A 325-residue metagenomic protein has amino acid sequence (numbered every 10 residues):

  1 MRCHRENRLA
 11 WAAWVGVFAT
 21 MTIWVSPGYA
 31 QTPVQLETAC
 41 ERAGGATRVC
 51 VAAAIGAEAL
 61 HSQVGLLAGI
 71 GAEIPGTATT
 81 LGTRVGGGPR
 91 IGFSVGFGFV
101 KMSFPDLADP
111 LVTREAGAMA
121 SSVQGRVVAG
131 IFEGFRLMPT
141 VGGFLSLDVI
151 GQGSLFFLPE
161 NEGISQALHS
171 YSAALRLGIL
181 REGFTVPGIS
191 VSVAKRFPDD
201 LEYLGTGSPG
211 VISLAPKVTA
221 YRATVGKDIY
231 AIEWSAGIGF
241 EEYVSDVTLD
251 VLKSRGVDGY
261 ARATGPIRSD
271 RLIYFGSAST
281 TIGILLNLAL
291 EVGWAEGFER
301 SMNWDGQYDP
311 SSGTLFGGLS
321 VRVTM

Functional and structural regions predicted by a protein language model:
Q31-Q166, Y171, I179-L180: Transmembrane beta-barrel domains of Gram-negative outer membranes and organellar outer membranes
V85-G87, I131-F135, G143, I179-G183 (+4 more regions): Outer-membrane beta-barrel strand-turn architecture
P89-V95, L145-G151, A173, P187-V193 (+5 more regions): Transmembrane beta-strands of outer-membrane beta-barrel proteins
F97-S103, I131, G153-P159, I179 (+5 more regions): Transmembrane beta-strands of outer-membrane beta-barrel pores
F104-P110, F156-L168, D200-S208, S245-R255 (+1 more regions): Outer-membrane beta-barrel translocator domains and adjoining extracellular loop/strand segments of Gram-negative
E115-M119, E162-H169, G210-K217, T264-D270 (+1 more regions): Replace "Gram-negative outer membrane beta-barrel proteins" with "bacterial and organellar outer membrane beta-barrel
F184-S277: Detector for outer-membrane/organellar transmembrane beta-barrel domains, recognizing the amphipathic beta-strand
S311-M325: Outer-membrane beta-barrel "beta-signal"
